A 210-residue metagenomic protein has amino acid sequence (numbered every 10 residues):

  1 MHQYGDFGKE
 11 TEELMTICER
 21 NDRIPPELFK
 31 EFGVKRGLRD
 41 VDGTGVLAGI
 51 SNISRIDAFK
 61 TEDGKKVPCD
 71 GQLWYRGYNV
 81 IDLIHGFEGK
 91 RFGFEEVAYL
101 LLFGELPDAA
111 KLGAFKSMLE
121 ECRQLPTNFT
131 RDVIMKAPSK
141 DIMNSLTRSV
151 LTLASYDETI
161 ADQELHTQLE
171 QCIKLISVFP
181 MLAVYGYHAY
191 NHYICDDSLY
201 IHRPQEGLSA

Functional and structural regions predicted by a protein language model:
M1-A210: Hydrophobic alpha-helical bundle cores within soluble ligand-binding/oligomerization subdomains
